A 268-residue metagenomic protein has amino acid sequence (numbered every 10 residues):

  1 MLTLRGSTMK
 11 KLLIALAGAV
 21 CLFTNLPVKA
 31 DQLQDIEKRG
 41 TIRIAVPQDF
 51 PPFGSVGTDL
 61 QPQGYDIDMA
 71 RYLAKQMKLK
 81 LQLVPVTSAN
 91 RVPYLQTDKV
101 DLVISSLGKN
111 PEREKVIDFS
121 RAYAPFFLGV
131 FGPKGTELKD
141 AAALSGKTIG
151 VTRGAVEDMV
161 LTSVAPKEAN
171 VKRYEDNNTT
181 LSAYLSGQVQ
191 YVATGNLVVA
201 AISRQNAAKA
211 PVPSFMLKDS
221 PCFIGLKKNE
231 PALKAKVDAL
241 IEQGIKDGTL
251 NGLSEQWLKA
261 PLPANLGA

Functional and structural regions predicted by a protein language model:
A30-S106, D247: Extracytoplasmic small-molecule ligand-binding "clamshell" domains of the periplasmic binding protein/Venus flytrap
L33, G132-I149: Flexible hinge/capping segments at coil-to-helix
S55-T58, A70-L79, A141, E157-Y174 (+2 more regions): Ligand-binding cleft/hinge of the Venus flytrap
I67-Q76, A142, K147-T148, A155-V156 (+1 more regions): Extended ligand-binding regions for polar small-molecule ligands
Q82-P93, K172-S182, S186, K218-S220: Short helix-initiation/N-cap motifs at beta->coil->alpha
L107-K115, V160-S163, L185, Q190-K218: A ligand-binding cleft/hinge motif common to bilobed small-molecule-binding domains
A124-G132, A200-E242, A260-A268: Periplasmic-binding protein-like
V156-R173, A210-P213, E242-A268: Ligand-binding clefts/hinges and TM-proximal coupling segments of bilobed small-molecule sensing domains
